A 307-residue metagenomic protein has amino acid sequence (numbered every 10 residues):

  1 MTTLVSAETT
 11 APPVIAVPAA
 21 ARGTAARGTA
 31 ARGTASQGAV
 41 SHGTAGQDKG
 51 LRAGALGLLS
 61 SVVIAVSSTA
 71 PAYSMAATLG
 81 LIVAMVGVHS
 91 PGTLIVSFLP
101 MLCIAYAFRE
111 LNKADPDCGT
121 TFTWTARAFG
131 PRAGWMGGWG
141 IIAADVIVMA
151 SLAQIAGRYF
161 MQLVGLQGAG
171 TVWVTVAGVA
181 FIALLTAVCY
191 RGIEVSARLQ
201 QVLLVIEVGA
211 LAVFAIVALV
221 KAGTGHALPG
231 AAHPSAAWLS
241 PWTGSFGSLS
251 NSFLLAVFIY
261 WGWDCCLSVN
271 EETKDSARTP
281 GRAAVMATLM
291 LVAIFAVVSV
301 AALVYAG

Functional and structural regions predicted by a protein language model:
M1-G80, A84-H89, M101-L102, Y106: Membrane-interface "cap" regions at the ends of multi-pass membrane proteins
D48, S90-P91, Q167-W173, Q201-G307: Helix-loop-helix junctions that connect adjacent transmembrane segments in multi-pass membrane transporters
R52, E110-K113, M136, A180-I206 (+1 more regions): Membrane-water interface regions at transmembrane-helix termini and the short interhelical loops of multi-pass membrane
A55-A65, G130-A143, A177-G178, W242-A256: Select transmembrane alpha-helical segments in multipass membrane proteins
V62-V63, S90-I95, W135, T175-A180 (+2 more regions): Hydrophobic alpha-helical transmembrane segments
S68, A72-M75, F98-L99, W139-I142 (+7 more regions): Hydrophobic alpha-helical transmembrane segments of multipass integral membrane proteins
S74-V174, M290-A293, V297: Extracellular loop-to-transmembrane helix junctions
G92-V96, L163-I193, V208-F214: Transmembrane alpha-helical segments of multi-pass small-molecule transport proteins
